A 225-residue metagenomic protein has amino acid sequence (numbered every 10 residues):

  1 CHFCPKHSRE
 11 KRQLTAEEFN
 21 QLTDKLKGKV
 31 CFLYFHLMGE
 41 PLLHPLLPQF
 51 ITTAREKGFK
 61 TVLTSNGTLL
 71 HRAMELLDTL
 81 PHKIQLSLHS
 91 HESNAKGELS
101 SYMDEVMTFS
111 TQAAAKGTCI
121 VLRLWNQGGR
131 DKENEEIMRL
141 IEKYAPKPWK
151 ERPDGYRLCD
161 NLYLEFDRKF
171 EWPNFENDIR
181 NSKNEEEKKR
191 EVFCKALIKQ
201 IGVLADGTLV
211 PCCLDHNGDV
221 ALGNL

Functional and structural regions predicted by a protein language model:
H2-I84, S93-D104, A113: Conserved alpha-helical substructure of the radical SAM core
L14, K57-K60, E75-L225: Radical SAM enzyme [4Fe-4S]-AdoMet core and its adjacent flexible, acidic and glycine-rich loops/tails across
